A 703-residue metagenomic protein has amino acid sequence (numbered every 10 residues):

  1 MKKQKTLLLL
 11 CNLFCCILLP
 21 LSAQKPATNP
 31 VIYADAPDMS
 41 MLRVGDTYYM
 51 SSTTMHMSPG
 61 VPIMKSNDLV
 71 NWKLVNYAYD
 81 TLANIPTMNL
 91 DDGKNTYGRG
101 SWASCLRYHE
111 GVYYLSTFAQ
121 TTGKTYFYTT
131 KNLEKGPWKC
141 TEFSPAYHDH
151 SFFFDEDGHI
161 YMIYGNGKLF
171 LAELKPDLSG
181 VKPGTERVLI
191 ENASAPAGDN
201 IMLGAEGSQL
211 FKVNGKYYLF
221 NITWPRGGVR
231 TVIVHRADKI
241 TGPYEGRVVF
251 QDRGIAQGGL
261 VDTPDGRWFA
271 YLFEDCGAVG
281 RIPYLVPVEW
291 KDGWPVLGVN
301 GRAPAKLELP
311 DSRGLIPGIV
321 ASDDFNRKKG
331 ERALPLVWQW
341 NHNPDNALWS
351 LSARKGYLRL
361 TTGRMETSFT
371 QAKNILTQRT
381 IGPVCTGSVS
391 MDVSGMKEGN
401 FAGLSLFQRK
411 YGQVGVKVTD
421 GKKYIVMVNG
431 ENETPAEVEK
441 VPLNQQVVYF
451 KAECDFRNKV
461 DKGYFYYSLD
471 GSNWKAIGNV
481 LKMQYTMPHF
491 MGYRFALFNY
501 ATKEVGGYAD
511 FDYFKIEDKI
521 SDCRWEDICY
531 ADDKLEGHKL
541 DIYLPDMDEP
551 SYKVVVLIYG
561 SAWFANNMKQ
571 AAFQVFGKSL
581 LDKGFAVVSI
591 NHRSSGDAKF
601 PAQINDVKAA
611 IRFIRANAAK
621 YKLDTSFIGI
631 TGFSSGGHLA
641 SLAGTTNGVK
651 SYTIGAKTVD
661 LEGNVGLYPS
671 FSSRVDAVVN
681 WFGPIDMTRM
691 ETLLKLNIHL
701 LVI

Functional and structural regions predicted by a protein language model:
M1-K25, A83: Bacterial Sec-dependent N-terminal signal peptides
A23-I520: Carbohydrate-active catalytic/glycan-binding domains of CAZyme proteins, especially the secreted or lumenal ectodomains
D46-Y48, G111-Y113, G158-H159, N214-Y217 (+4 more regions): Loop/turn elements at helix/coil->beta-strand transitions in domains of secreted/extracellular proteins
L82, F154, H159, E186-S194 (+6 more regions): Mature catalytic domains of secreted/periplasmic carbohydrate-active enzymes
S521-P550: N-terminal cap/lid segment of alpha/beta-hydrolase-fold proteins
D548-Y552, G560-K599, K650, M687-T688: Short substrate-entry loop that stabilizes the transition state in hydrolases
I558-G560, I614: The conserved beta1-alpha1 loop
A609-L694: Primarily recognizes the serine-hydrolase "nucleophile elbow" in alpha/beta-hydrolase and SGNH/GDSL folds
